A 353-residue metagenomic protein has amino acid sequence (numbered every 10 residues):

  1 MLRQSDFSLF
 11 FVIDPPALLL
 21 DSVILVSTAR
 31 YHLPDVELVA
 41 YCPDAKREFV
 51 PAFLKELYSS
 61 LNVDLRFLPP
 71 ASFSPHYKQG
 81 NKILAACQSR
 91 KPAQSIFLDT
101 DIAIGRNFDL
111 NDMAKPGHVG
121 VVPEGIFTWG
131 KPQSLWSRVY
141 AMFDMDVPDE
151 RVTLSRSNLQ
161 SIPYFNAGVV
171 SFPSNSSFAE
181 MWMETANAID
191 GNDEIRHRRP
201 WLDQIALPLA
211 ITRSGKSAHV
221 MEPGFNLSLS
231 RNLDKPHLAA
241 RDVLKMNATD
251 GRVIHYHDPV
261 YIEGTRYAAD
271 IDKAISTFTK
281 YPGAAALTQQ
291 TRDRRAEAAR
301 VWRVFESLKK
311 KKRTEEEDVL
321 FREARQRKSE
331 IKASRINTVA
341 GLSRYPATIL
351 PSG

Functional and structural regions predicted by a protein language model:
M1-G353: Glycosyltransferase catalytic domains, chiefly GT-A lineage
